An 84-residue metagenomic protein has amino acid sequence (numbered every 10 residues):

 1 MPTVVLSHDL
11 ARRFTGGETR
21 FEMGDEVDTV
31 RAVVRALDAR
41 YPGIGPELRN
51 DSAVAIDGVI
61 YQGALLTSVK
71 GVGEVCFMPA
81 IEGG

Functional and structural regions predicted by a protein language model:
M1-G83: Ubiquitin-like/PB1-type beta-grasp interaction modules and other compact soluble beta-rich domains
